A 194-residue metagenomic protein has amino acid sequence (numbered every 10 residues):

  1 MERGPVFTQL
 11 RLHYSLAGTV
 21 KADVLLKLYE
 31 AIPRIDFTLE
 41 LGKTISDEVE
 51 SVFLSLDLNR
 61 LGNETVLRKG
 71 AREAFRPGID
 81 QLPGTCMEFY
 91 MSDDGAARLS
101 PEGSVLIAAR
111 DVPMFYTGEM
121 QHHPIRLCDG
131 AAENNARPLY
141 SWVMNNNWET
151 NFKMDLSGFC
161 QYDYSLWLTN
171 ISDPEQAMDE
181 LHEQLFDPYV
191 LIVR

Functional and structural regions predicted by a protein language model:
M1-R194: C-terminal (or distal) subdomains of carbohydrate-active enzymes
